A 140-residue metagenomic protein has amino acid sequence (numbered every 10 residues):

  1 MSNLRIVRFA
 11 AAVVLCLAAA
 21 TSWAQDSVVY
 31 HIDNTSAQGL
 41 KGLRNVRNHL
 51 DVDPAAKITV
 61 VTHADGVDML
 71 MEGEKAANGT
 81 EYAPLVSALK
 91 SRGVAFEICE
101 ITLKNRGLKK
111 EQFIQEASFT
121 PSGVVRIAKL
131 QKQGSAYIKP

Functional and structural regions predicted by a protein language model:
M1-A11: Bacterial N-terminal signal peptides that target proteins for export
A10-A18: Bacterial N-terminal signal peptides
A20-A24: Sec/Tat signal peptide C-region and signal peptidase I cleavage site
Q25-S27, P54-I58, S91-A95, Q133-A136: Loop/turn elements at helix/coil->beta-strand transitions in domains of secreted/extracellular proteins
H31-T35, V61-D65, C99-T102, S122 (+1 more regions): Active-site-proximal beta-strand/loop segments in catalytic clefts of secreted hydrolases
D33-V60: N-terminal targeting signals for Sec/Tat export/insertion, comprising classic cleavable signal peptides
D65-F113: Mid-chain, structured segments of secreted extracytoplasmic proteins
L85-L89, E97, K104, Q112-A128 (+1 more regions): A short aromatic-anchored loop/beta-hairpin motif
